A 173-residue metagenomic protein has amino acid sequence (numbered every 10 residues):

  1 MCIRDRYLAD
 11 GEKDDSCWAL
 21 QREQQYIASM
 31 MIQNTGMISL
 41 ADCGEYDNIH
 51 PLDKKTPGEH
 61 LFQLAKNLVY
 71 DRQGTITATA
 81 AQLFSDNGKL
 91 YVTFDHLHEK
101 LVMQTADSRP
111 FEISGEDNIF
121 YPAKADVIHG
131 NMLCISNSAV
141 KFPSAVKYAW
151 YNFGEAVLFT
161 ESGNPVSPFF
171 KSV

Functional and structural regions predicted by a protein language model:
M1-I3: Short, small-residue-biased leader/transition segments that mark boundaries at the very start of proteins
Y7-A41, K54: Substrate-gating cap/lid alpha-helix
Q25, L61, V146: Hydrophobic, well-ordered secondary-structure elements that form the walls of internal hydrophobic environments
M31-N34, C43, Q63, N67-D71 (+1 more regions): Short, well-ordered loop/turn and helix-capping segments at boundaries between secondary-structure elements and domains
A41-H50: Short beta-alpha connecting loops at secondary-structure transitions that line or flank enzyme active sites
H50-E59: Short, surface-exposed amphipathic charged segments that create phosphate/polyanion-binding patches used for binding
T56, Q63-A106: Surface beta-strand/loop "capping" patches
H98-V173: C-terminal beta-sandwich/jelly-roll accessory domains of carbohydrate-active enzymes
